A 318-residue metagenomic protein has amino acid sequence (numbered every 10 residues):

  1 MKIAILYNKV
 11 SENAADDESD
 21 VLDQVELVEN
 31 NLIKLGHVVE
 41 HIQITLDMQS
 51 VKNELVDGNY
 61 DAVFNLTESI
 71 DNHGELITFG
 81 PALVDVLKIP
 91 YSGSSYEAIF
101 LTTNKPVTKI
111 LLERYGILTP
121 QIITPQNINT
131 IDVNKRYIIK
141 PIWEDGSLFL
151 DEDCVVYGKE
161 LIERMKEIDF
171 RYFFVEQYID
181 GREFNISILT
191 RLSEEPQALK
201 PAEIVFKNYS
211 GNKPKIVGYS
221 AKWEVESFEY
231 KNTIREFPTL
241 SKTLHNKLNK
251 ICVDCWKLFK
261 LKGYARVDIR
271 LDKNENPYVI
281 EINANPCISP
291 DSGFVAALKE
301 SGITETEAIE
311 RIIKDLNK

Functional and structural regions predicted by a protein language model:
I3, F64, I138-K140, S187-T190 (+1 more regions): A short beta-strand motif that forms the metal-chelation/ATP-contact edge of phosphoryl-transfer active sites
I3-N8, V56, I99-E183, L192-S193 (+1 more regions): Active-site nucleotide/adenylate-binding loops and adjacent lid/helix of ATP-dependent enzymes
V10-V25: Glycine- and acidic-residue-enriched helix-capping/strand-helix junction motifs
N13, N72-H73, S147: Glycine/Thr-rich phosphate-binding loops of Rossmann-like dinucleotide-binding domains
L22-Q121: Conserved N-proximal alpha/beta basic substrate-recognition cap immediately N-terminal to, or forming the N-lobe
G158-K250, N276-Y278: Phosphate-binding site of ATP-dependent enzymes
T239-K318: ATP-dependent carboxylate activation and anion-phosphoryl transfer catalytic cores that bind Mg-ATP to form
